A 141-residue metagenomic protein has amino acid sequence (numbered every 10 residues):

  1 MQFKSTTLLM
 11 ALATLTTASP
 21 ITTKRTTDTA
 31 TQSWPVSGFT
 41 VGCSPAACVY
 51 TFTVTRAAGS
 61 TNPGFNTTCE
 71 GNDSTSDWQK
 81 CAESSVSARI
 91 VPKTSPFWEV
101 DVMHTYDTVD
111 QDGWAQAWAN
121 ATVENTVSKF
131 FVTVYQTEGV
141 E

Functional and structural regions predicted by a protein language model:
M1-K24: Fungal secretory targeting signals
Q2-F3, F52, A88: Aromatic-residue hotspot detector
A11-A18, T67-C69, G113-A119: Small-side-chain structural scaffolding
T17-S19, T31-P35, C81-S85: Short amphipathic alpha-helical surface micro-motifs
I21-S74: Short, surface-exposed binding/anchoring microloops in extracellular/periplasmic proteins
T75-E141: Acidic, low-complexity intrinsically disordered segments
